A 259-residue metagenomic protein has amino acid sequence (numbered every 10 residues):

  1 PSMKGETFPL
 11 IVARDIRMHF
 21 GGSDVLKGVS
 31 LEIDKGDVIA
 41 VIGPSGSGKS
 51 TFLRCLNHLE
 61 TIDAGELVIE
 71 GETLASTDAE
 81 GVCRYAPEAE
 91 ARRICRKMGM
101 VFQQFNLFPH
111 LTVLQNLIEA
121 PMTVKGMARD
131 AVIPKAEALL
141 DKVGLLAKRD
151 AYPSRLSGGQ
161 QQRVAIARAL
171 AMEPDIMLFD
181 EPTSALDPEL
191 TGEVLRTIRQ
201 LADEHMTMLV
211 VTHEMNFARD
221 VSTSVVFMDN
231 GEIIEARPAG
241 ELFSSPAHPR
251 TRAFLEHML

Functional and structural regions predicted by a protein language model:
L111-E119: Short coil-to-helix segment of the ABC ATPase nucleotide-binding domain corresponding to the Q-loop/switch region
Y152-L156, Q160: Conserved ABC ATPase signature
A171-D175: A short, proline-enriched helix->beta-strand linker immediately N-terminal to the Walker B motif in ABC-type P-loop
M177-D180: Catalytic Walker B motif of ABC-type/P-loop ATPase nucleotide-binding domains
P188-L190: Helix N-cap at the start of a conserved alpha-helix in ABC-type nucleotide-binding domains
